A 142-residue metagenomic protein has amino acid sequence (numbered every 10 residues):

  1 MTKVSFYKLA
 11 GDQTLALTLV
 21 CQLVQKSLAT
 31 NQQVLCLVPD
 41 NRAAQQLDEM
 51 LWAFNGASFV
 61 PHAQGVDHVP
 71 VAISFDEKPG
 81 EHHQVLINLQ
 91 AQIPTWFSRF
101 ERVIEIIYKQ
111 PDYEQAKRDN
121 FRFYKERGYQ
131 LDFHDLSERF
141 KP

Functional and structural regions predicted by a protein language model:
M1-A16: Glycine-rich phosphate-binding "P-loop"
M1-S5, S27-A29, A43, E81 (+3 more regions): ASCE RecA-like P-loop NTPase motor cores that couple ATP hydrolysis to mechanical translocation on nucleic acids
S5-K8, Q33-P39, L86-N88, E105: Short hydrophobic beta-strand segments
L17-Q22, R118: Short amphipathic alpha-helical segment that frequently serves as the phosphate-/nucleotide-binding helix
V20-V66: Short, well-structured hydrophobic secondary-structure segments
G65-R102: Mid-chain, well-packed structural core segment of small domains
I107-Y113, K117: Trafficking entry modules
F121-P142: Charged phosphate-binding loop/patch that engages nucleotide di/tri-phosphates or the phosphate backbone of nucleic
